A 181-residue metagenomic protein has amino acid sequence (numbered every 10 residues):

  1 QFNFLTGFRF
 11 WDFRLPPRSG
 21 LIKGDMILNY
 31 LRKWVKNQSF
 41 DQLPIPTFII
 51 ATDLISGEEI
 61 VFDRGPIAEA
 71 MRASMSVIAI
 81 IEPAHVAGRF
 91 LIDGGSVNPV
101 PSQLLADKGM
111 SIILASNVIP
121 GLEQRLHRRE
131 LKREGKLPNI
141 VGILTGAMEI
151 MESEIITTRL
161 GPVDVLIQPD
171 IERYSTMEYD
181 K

Functional and structural regions predicted by a protein language model:
Q1-Y30, T52-P66, R89, G95-K181: Non-catalytic peripheral regions of patatin-like phospholipases
I27, F48, I78: Alpha/beta catalytic cores of group-transfer enzymes, especially the acyltransferase/condensing modules of polyketide
R32-V35, A68-P83, G94-V100: Active-site glycine-rich loop that binds ribose-phosphate moieties when present
V35-I45: A short alpha-helix-loop-beta-strand transition element characteristic of N-terminal alpha/beta dinucleotide-binding
F40-Q42, I78-P83, I112-A115: Short, structured loop/turn "capping" segments at alpha-beta junctions
L43-T47, V86, L160-V163: Short, proline-enriched alpha-helix->beta-strand connector loops that line the catalytic pocket of alpha/beta-hydrolase
P44, S76-V77, I150: Short solvent-exposed loop/turn micro-motifs enriched in small/polar/acidic residues
T47-T52, E82: Short beta-strand scaffold segments in enzyme catalytic cores
